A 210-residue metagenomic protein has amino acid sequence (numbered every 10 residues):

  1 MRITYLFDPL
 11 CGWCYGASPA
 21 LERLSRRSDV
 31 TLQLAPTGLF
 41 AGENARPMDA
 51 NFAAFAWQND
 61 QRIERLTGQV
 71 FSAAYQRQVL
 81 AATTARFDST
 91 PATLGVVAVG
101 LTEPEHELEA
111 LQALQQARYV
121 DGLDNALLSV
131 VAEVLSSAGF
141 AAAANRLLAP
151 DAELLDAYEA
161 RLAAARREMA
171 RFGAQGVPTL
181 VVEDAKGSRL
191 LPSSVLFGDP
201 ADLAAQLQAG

Functional and structural regions predicted by a protein language model:
M1-T4: Extreme N-terminal starter segment of soluble prokaryotic enzymes
F7-L10: Short pre-active-site segment immediately N-terminal to redox-active cysteine/selenocysteine motifs in thiol-based
G12, F40, A92-T93, V99 (+4 more regions): Generic hydrophobic/packing signal
Y15-G122: Structural alpha/beta surface segment adjacent to cysteine/selenocysteine redox centers across thiol/disulfide enzymes
S18-S25, V30, A113-G210: C-terminal cap of thioredoxin/glutaredoxin-like
